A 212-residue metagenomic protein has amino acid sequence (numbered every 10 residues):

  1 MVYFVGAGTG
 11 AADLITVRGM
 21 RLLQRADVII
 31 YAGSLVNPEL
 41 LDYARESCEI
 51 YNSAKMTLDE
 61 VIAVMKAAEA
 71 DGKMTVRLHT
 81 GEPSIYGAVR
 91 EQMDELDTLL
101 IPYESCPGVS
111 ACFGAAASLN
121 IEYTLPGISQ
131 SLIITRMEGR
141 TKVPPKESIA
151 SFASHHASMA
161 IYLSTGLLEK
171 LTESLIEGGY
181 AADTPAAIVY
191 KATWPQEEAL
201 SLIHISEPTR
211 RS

Functional and structural regions predicted by a protein language model:
M1-V109, G114: Class I S-adenosyl-L-methionine
V2, E60, A70-T75, G139 (+2 more regions): A contiguous loop/helix-start segment that scaffolds small-molecule binding in enzyme catalytic cores
A11, E82-H155, P195-L202: Class I SAM-dependent methyltransferase SAM-binding "motif I" and its flanking Rossmann-like core
M20, D42, A67, T124-L125 (+2 more regions): Short secondary-structure boundary/capping segments
I30, I134, M159-L163: Short hydrophobic-aromatic micro-motifs
N37, R45, V109-S110, L125 (+4 more regions): Alpha-helix initiation/capping motif
C48-A54, L100-E104, Y123-Q130, Y180-I188: Short hydrophobic/aromatic-enriched beta-strand-loop microsegments
